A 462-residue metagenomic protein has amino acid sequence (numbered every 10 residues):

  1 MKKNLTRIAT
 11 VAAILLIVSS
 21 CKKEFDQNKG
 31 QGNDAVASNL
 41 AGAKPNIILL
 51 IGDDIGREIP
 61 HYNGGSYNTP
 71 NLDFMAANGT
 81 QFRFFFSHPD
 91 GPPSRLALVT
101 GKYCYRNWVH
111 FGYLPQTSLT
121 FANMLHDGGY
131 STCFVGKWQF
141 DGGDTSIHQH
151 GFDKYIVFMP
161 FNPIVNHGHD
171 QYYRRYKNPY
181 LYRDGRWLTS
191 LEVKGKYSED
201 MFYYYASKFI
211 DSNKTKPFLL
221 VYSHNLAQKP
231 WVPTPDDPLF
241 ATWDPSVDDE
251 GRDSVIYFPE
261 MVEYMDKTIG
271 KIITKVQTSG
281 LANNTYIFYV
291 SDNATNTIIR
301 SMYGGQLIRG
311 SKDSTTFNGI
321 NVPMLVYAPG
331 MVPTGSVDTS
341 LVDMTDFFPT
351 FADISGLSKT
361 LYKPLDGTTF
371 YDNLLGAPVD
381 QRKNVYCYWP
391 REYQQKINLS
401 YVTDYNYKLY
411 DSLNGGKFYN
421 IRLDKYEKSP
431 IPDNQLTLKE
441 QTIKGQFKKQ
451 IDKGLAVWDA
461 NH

Functional and structural regions predicted by a protein language model:
M1-A9: Bacterial N-terminal signal peptides that target proteins for export
K3, A13-I14, S38, S279: Intrinsic-disorder/low-complexity peptide segments enriched for small residues
I8-L16: Sec-dependent N-terminal signal peptides
V18-S20: C-terminal motif of bacterial Sec signal peptides marking the signal peptidase cleavage site
K22-S412, G416, K425-H462: Formylglycine-dependent sulfatase
